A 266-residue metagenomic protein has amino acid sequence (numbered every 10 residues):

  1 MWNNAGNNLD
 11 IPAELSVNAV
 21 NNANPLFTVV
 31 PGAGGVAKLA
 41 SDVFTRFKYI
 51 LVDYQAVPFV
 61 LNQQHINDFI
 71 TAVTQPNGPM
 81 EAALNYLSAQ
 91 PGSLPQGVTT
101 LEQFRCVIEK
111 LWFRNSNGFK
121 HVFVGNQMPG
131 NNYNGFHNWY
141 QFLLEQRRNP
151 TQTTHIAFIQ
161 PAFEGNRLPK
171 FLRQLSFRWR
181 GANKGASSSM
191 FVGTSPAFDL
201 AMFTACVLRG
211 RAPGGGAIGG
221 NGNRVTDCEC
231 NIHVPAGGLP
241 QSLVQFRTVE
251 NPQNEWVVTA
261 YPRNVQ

Functional and structural regions predicted by a protein language model:
M1-Q266: Functional cores of ribonucleases/endoribonucleases
